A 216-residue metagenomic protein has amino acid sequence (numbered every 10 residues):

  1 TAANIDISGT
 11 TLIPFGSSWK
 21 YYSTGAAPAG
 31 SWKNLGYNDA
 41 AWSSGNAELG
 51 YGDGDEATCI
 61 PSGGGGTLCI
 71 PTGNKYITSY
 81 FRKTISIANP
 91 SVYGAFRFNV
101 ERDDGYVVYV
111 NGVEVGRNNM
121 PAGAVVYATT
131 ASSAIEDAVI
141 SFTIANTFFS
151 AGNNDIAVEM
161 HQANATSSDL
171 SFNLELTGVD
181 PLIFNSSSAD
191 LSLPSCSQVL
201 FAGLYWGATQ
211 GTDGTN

Functional and structural regions predicted by a protein language model:
T1-I7, P181-N216: Primarily extracytoplasmic/secreted proteins and surface-exposed domains characterized by disulfide-bonded cysteine
I5-S91, A124-F142: Extended carbohydrate-recognition surfaces in non-catalytic/accessory domains of CAZymes and lectin-like proteins
W19, W42, I77, I85 (+2 more regions): Aromatic-lined ligand-binding clefts that engage carbohydrates, nucleic acids, or primary amines
T78-T84, A95-R97, V139-S141, N153-D155 (+2 more regions): Intrinsic-disorder/low-complexity, polar/charged segments enriched in Ser/Thr/Lys/Arg/Asp/Glu/Gln
R82-V92, A145-F148, S188-Q198: Extracellular and analogous surface-interaction loops
R102-V107, N164-T166, G207-T215: Extended, low-complexity, turn-rich repeat/linker tracts enriched in Gly/Pro/Ser/Thr and Asp/Glu that occur
V115-G116: Short hydrophobic beta-strand segments in globular cytosolic domains
P121, T130-D180: An acidic-aromatic loop/edge-strand motif
